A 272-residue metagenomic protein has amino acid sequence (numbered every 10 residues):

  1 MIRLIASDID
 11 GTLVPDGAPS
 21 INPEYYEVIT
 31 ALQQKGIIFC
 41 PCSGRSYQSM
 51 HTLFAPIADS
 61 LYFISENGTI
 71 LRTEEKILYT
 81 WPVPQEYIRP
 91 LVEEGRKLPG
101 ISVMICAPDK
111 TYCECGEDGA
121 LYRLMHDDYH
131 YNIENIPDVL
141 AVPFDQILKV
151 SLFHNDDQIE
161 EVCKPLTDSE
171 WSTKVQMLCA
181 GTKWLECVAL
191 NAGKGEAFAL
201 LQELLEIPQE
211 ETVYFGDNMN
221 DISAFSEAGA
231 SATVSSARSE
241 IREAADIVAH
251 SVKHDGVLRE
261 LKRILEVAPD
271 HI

Functional and structural regions predicted by a protein language model:
M1-L4, N22, E186-I272: Mg2+-dependent phosphoryl-transfer enzymes with acidic/Ser/Thr/Gly-rich catalytic loops
M1-S7, T30, Q34: Non-catalytic pre-domain segments flanking phosphatase-related domains
R3-A18, F225: Asp-based phosphoryl-transfer active-site loop
I9, G68, D217-N218: Active-site metal-binding loops of divalent metal-dependent hydrolases
L13, Y79, V248-A249: A structural signal for hydrophobic residues in beta-strands of small regulatory alpha/beta folds
S20-Y122: Active-site phosphate-binding/coordination module
P56-D59, N67, W171-T173, E227-A228 (+1 more regions): Short, structured coil segments at secondary-structure junctions
E94, G100-F215, M219-A224: Conserved acidic, metal-coordinating active-site core of Asp-based, Mg2+-dependent phosphoryl-transfer enzymes
